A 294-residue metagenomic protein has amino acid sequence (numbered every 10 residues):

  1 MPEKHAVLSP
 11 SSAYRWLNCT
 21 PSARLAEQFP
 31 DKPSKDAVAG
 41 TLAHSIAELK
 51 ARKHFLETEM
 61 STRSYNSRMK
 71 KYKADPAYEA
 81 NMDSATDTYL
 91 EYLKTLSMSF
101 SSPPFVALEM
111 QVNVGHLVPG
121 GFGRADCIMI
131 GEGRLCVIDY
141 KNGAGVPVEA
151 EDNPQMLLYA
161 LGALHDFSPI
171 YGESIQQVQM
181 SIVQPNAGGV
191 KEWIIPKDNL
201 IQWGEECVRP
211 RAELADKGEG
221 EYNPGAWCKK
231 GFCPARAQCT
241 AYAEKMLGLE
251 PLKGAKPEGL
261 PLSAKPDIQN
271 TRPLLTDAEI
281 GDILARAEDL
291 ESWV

Functional and structural regions predicted by a protein language model:
M1-L135, Q177-Q179, A287: Metal-dependent nuclease catalytic cores that hydrolyze phosphodiester bonds in DNA/RNA, characterized by
E3-K4, N18-D31, R134-V137, G143 (+2 more regions): Short amphipathic alpha-helical segments and their helix-coil junctions
C19-A23, E213-P257: Cysteine-cluster motifs in flexible loop/terminal segments that predominantly coordinate metals
D31-G40, Y222-G225, P273-I280: Structural motif
V38, M98, S102-K217: Mg2+/Mn2+-dependent nuclease catalytic core
G115, G189, I194, W227 (+3 more regions): Charged, terminal alpha-helix-loop-beta segments that serve as non-catalytic nucleic-acid engagement and/or assembly
G121-G123, I128-G133, K253-I268: A short mid-domain helix/strand-loop element embedded in enzyme catalytic domains that forms or borders the active-site
K256-V294: Contiguous, amphipathic alpha-helical segments that mediate oligomerization or scaffolding in large protein assemblies
